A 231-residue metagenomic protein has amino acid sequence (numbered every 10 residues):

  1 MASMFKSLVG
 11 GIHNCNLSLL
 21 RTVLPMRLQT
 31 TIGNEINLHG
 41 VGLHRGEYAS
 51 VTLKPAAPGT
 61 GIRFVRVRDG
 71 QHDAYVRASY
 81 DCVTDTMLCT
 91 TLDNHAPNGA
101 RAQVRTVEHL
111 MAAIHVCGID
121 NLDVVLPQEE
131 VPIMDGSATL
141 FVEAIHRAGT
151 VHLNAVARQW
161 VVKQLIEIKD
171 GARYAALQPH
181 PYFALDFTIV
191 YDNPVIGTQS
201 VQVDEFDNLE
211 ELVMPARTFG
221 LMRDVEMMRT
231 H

Functional and structural regions predicted by a protein language model:
A2-D120, V125-H231: C-terminal regulatory domains involved in ligand/effector binding and gene-expression control
